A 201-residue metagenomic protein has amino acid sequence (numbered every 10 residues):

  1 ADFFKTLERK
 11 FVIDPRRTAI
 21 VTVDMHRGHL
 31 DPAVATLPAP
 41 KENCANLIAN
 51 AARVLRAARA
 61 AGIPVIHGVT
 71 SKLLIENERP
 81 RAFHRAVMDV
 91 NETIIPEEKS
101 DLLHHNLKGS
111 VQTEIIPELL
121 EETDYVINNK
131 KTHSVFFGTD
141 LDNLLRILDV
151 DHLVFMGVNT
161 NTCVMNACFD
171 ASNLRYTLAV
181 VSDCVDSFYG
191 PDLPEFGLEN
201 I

Functional and structural regions predicted by a protein language model:
A1-A19, R53-R56, A60-A61, F83-I201: Active-site-adjacent betaalpha module
R16, V34-A58, G62-V69: A short alpha/beta connector and helix-capping loop motif
A19-H29: Acidic-leg catalytic submotif of subtilisin-like serine proteases
T22-V23, G62-K72, E76, V181: Short beta-strand segments at enzyme active-site cores
H26, P38-C44, V154-N161: Short, glycine-rich nucleotide/cofactor-binding loops
H26, S71-K72, N159, V185: Catalytic metal-binding/acid-base residues of hydrolase active sites
H29-L30, F188: Catalytic P-loop NTPase motifs of RecA-like helicase/translocase cores
P32-A39, P80-A82, A171: Surface-exposed, active-site-proximal loop segments in enzymatic domains
